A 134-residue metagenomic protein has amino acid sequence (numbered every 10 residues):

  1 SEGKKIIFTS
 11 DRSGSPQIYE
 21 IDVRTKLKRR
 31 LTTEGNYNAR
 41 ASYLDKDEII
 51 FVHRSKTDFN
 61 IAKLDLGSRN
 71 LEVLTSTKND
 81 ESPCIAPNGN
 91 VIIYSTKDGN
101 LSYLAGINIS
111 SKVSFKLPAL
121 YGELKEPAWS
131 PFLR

Functional and structural regions predicted by a protein language model:
S1-R134: Sequence signature of WD/YWTD-type beta-propeller architectures
